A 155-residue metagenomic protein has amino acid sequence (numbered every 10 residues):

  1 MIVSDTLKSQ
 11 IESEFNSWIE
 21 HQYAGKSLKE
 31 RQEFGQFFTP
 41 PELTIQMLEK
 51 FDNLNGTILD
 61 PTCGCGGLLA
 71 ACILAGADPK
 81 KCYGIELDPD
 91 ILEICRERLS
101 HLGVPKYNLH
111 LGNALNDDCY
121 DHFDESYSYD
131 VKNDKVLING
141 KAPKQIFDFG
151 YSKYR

Functional and structural regions predicted by a protein language model:
M1-R155: SAM-dependent methyltransferase catalytic region
